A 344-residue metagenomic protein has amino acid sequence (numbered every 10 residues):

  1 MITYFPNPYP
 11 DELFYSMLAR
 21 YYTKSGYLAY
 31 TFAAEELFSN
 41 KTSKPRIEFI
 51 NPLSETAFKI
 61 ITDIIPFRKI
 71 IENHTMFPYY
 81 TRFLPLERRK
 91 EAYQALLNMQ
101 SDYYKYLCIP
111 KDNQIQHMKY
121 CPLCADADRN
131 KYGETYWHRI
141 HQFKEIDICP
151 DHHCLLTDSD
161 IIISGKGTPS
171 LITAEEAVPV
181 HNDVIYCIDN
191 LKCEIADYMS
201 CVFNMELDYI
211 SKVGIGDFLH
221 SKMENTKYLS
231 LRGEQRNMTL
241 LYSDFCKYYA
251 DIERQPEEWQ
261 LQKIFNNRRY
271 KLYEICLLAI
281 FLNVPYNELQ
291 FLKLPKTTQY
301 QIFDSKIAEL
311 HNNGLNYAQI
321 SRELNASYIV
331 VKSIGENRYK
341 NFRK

Functional and structural regions predicted by a protein language model:
M1-K344: Basic, alpha-helical nucleic-acid-binding regions used in initiation and control of genome expression
